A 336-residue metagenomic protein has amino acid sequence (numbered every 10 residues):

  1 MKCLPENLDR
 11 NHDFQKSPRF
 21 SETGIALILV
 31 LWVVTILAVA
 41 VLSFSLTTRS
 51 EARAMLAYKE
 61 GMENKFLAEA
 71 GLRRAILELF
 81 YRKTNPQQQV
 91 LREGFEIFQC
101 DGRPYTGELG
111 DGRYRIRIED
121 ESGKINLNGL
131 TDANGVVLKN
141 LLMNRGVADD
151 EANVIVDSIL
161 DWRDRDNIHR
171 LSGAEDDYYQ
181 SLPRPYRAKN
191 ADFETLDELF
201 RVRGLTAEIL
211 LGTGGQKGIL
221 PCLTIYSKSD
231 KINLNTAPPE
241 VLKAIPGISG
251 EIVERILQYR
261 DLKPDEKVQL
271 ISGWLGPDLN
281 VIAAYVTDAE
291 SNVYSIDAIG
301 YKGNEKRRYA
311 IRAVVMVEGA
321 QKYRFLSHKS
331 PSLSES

Functional and structural regions predicted by a protein language model:
K2-C3, S17: Exposed boundary/loop context
C3, I25-S336: Compositionally biased linear targeting/interaction segments
D9, F14-W32: Glycine-centered recognition micro-motifs in short, flexible terminal segments and loops
